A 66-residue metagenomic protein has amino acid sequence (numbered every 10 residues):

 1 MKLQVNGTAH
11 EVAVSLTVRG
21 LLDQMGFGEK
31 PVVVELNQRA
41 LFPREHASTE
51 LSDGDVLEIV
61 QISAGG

Functional and structural regions predicted by a protein language model:
M1-G65: Ubiquitin-like/PB1-type beta-grasp interaction modules and other compact soluble beta-rich domains
